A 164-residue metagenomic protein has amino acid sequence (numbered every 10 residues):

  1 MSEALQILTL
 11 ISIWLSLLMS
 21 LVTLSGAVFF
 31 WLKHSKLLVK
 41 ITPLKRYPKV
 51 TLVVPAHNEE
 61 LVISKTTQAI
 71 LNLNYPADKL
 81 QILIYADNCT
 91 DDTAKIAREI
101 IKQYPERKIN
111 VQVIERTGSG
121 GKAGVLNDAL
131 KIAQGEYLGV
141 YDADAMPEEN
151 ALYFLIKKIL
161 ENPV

Functional and structural regions predicted by a protein language model:
M1-R46: N-terminal membrane-anchoring/stem segments of glycan-assembly enzymes
K36-L37, E59-L73: Short, well-formed alpha-helical segments that are part of the catalytic scaffolds of diverse glycosyltransferases
P48-T51, Q81: Cell-envelope/extracellular polymer assembly enzymes that use nucleotide-activated donors
Q68-E115: Acidic donor-binding segment of Leloir-type glycosyltransferases
R116-A133, Y153-F154: Glycine-rich, basic loop-to-helix element that forms the pyrophosphate-binding segment of sugar-nucleotide handling
L138: Short aromatic/hydrophobic "clamp" motif used to bind/position activated sugar donors
D142-M146: The conserved acidic donor/metal-binding loop of glycosyltransferases
N150-V164: Conserved donor NDP-sugar-binding/catalytic core segment of glycosyltransferases
